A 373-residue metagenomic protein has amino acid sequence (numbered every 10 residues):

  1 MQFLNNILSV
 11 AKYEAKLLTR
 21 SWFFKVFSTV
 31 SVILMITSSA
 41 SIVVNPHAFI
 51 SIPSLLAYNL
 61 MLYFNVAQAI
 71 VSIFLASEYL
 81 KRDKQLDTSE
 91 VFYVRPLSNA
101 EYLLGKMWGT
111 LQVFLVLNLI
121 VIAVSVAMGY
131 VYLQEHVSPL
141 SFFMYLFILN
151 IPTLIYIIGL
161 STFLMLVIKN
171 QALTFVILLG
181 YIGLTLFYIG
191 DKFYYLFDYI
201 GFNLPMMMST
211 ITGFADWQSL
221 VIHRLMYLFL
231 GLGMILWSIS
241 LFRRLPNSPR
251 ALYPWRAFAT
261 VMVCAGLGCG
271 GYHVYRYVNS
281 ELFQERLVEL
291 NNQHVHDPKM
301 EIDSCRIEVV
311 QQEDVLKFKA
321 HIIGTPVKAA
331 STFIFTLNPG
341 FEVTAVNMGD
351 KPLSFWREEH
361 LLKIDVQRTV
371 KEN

Functional and structural regions predicted by a protein language model:
M1-S28, P246-N247: Aromatic- and glycine-rich beta-strand/loop motifs that create alpha-glucan
F24, I36-V71, L104-Q171, P205-H223: Secretory targeting signals
S77-L115: Helix-loop-helix units of permease transmembrane domains in multi-pass membrane transporters, especially ABC
Q171-A172, N247-M262, E372: Membrane-interfacial entry segments at the cytosolic side of transmembrane helices
G183-R244: Membrane-embedded alpha-helical segments of integral membrane proteins
Y199, P205, L252-V315: N-terminal, polar/Ser/Thr-rich
I322-G340: Surface-exposed beta-strand/loop patches in extracellular or lumenal glycoproteins
T332, P339-N373: A surface-exposed beta-strand-loop module
